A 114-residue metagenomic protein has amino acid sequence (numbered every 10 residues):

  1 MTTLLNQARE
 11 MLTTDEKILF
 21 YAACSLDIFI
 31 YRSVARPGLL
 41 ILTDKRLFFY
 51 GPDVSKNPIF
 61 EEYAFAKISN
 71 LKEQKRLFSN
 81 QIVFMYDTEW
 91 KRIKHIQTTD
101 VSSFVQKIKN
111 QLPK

Functional and structural regions predicted by a protein language model:
M1-L40: Anionic N-terminal interaction surfaces
L5-A8, F104, I108: Generic structural signal of hydrophobic/aromatic residues within well-ordered alpha-helices of folded domains
D15-C24, P52-E62, K107-K109: Short charge-dense sequence patches
F20, L40, I82-F84, I93 (+1 more regions): Hydrophobic beta-strand residues in large extracellular and virion-surface proteins
I28-L39, T43-Q81, W90: Phosphoinositide-binding peripheral membrane targeting modules
G51, F84-Y86, H95: Residue-level recognition of conserved beta-strand positions in structured domain cores
T88-K107: Canonical phosphoinositide-binding patch of PH/PH-like domains
N110-K114: A membrane-cytosol interface segment of integral membrane proteins
